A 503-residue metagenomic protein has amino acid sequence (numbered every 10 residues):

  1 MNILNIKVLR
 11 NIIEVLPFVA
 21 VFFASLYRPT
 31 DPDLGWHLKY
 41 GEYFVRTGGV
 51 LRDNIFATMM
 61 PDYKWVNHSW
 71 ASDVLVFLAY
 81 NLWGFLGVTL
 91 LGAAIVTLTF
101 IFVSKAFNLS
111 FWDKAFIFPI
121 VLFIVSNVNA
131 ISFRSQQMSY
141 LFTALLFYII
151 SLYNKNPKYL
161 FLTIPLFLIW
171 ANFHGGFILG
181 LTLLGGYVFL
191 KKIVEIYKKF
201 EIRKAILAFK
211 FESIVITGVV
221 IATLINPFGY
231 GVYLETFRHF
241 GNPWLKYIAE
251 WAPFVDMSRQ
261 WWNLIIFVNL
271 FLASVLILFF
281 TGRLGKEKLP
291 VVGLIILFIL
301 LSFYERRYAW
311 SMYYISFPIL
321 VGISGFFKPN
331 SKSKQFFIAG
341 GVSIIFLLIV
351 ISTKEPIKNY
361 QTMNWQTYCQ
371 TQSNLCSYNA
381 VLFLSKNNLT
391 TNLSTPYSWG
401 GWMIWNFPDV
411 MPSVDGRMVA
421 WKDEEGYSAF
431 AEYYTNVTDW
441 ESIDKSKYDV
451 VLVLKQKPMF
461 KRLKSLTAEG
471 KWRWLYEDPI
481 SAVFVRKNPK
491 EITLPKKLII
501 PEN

Functional and structural regions predicted by a protein language model:
E14, V103-V125: Transmembrane-helix signature of polytopic, membrane-embedded enzymes that assemble or transfer cell-envelope glycans
V21, F123-N127, Y159-G175, G218-A222 (+1 more regions): Membrane-interface alpha helices of multi-pass inner-membrane proteins
V45, V50, G175-R283: Transmembrane catalytic cores of multi-pass membrane glycosyltransferases and polysaccharide-assembly enzymes
L90-L109: Transmembrane-helix motifs of polytopic, lipid-linked glycan transferases
A144-L160, V275-L284: Membrane-interface transmembrane helices that cradle and orient dolichyl/undecaprenyl
L152-L168, K210-I214, L289-I295: Short hydrophobic alpha-helices at membrane interfaces in multi-pass membrane enzymes
Q335-K386, G400, M418, E425 (+2 more regions): Membrane-proximal, lumen/periplasm-facing interface regions of secretory-pathway glyco- and lipid-modifying enzymes
L382-E424, D449-L454, F484: Short periplasmic/luminal acceptor-recognition loop of GT-C membrane glycosyltransferases, typified by
